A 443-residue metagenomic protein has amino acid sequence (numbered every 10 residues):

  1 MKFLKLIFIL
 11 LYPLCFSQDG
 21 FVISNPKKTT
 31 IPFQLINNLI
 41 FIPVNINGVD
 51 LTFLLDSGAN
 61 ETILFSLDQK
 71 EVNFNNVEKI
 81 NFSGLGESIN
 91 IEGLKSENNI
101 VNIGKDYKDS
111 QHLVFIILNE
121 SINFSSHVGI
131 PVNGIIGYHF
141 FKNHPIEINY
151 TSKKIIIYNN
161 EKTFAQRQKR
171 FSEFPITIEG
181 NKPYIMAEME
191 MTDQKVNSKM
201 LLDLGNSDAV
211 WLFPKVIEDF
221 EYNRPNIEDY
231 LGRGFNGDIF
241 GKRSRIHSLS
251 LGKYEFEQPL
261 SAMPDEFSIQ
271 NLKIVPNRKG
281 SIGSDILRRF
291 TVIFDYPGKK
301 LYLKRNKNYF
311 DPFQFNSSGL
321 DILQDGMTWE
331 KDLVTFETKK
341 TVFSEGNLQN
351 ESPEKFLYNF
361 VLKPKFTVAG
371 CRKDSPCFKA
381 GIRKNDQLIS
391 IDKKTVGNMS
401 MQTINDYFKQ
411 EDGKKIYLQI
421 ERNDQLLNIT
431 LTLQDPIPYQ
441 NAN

Functional and structural regions predicted by a protein language model:
M1-V22: Bacterial Sec-dependent N-terminal signal peptides
S17-N443: Pepsin/retropepsin-fold aspartyl endopeptidases
